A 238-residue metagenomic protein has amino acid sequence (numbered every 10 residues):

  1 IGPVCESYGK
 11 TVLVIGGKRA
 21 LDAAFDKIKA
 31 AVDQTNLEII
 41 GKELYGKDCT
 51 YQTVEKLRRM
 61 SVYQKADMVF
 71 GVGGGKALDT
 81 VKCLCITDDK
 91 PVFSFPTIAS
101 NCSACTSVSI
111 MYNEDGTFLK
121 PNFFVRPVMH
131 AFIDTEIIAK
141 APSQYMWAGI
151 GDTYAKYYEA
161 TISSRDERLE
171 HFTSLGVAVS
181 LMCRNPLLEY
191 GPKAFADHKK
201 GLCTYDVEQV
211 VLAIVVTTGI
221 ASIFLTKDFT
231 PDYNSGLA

Functional and structural regions predicted by a protein language model:
I1, L21-F25, Y51, K76-C83 (+2 more regions): Short glycine/serine/threonine-rich phosphate/pyrophosphate-binding segments that cradle anionic phosphate groups
I1-M68: ATP/NTP phosphate-donor binding region
G2, K29, E55-R58, H130 (+4 more regions): Predominant activation on well-ordered alpha-helical scaffold segments within soluble catalytic domains
T11-L13, D67-F70, P91-F93, M129-A131 (+1 more regions): Structural motif
S61-L84, D88-I98: A short, small-residue-rich loop immediately preceding and capping a beta-strand
I86-S180: A glycine/threonine-rich phosphate-anchoring loop and its flanking beta-alpha core in nucleotide/phosphate-binding
L169-A238: Active-site segments that bind and position negatively charged phosphate/pyrophosphate groups
